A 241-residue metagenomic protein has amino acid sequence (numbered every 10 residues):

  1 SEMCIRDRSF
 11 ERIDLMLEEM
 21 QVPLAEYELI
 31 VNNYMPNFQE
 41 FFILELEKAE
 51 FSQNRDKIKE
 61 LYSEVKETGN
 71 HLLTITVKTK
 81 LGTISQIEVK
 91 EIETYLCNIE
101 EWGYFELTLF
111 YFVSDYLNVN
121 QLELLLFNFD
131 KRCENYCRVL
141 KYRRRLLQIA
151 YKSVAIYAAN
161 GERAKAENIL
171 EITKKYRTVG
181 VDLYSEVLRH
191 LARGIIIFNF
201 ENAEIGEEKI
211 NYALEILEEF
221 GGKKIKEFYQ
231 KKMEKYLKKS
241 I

Functional and structural regions predicted by a protein language model:
M3-I5: Short, small-residue-biased leader/transition segments that mark boundaries at the very start of proteins
E18-V89: Charged, helix-prone or intrinsically disordered regulatory segments positioned adjacent to compact structured domains
V31-N37, F42-I43, E67-I75, W102-Y111 (+3 more regions): Alpha-solenoid helical repeat architecture
N54-L61, V89, L122-L125, R163-E167 (+2 more regions): Solenoid-repeat scaffolds in large eukaryotic assemblies
Y62-G161: Mid-protein regulatory/catalytic core that forms ligand/cofactor-binding pockets and protein-protein interaction
E93-C97, D130-C137, L170-T178, N211-G222: Amphipathic alpha-helical segments of tetratricopeptide repeats
N202-I241: C-terminal non-catalytic interaction modules
